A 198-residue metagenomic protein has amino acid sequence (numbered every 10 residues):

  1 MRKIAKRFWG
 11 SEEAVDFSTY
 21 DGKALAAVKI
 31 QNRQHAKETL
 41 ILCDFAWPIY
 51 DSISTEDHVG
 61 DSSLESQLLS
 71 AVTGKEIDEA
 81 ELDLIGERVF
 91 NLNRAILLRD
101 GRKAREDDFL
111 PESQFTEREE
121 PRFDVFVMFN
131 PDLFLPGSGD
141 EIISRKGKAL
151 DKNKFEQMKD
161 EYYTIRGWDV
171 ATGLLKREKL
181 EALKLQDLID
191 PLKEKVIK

Functional and structural regions predicted by a protein language model:
M1-K198: Extended C-terminal regions of large enzymes
